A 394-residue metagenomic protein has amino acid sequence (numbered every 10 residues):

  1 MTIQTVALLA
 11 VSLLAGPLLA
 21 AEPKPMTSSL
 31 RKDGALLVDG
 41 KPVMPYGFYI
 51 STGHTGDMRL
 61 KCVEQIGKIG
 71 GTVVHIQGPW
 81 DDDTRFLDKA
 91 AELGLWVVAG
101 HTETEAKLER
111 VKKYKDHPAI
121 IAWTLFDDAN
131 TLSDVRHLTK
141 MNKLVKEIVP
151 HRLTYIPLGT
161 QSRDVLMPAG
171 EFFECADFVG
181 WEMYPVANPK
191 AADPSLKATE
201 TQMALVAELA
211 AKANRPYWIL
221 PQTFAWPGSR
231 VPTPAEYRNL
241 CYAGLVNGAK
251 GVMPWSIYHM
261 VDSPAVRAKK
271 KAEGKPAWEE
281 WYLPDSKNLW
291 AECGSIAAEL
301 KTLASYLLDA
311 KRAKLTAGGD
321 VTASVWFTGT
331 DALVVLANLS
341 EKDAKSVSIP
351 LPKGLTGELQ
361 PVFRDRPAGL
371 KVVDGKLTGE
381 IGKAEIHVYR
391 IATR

Functional and structural regions predicted by a protein language model:
M1-T2: N-terminal secretory signal peptides that target proteins for export/translocation
V6-P17: Bacterial N-terminal signal peptides
A21-E358, V362-R394: Glycan-processing catalytic domains of CAZymes
